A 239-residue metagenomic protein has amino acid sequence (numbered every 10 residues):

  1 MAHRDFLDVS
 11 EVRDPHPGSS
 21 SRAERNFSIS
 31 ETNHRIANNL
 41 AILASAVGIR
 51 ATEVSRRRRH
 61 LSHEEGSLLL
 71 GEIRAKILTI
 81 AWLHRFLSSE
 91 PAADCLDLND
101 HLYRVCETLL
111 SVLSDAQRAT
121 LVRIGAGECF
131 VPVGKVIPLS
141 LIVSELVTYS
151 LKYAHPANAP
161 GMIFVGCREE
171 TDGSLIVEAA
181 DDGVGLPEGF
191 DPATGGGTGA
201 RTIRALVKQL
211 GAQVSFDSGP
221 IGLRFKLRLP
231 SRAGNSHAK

Functional and structural regions predicted by a protein language model:
A2-V9, R13, F86, T120 (+3 more regions): Flexible, glycine-/charge-rich segments associated with ATP-binding catalytic modules
P15-S30, G71, D94-L96, S114-E145 (+1 more regions): Conserved short strand/loop->alpha-helix "switch" segment adjacent to the catalytic nucleotide/phosphoryl-transfer site
P17, E24-F27, L40-L78, E90-A93: Histidine phosphotransfer helical core of two-component systems
I29-A37: Helical H-box environment at the start of the DHp/HisKA dimerization domain of histidine kinases
L68-L78, W82, F86, A93-V112: Short beta-to-alpha transition helix within the HATPase_c
P160-G173: Short beta-strand/loop element within the Bergerat-fold HATPase_c
S174-A200: Glycine-rich/acidic phosphate-handling loop/turn and adjacent ATP-lid/helix of nucleotide-binding kinase/ATPase domains
